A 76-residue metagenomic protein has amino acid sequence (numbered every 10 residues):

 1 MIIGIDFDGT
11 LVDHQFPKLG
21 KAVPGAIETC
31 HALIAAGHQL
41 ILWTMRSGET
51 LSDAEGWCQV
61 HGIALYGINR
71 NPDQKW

Functional and structural regions predicted by a protein language model:
M1-N71: Alpha-helical substrate-recognition element adjacent to the catalytic core
D73-W76: Conserved GTP-binding G-domain of TRAFAC-class P-loop NTPases and closely related GTPase folds
